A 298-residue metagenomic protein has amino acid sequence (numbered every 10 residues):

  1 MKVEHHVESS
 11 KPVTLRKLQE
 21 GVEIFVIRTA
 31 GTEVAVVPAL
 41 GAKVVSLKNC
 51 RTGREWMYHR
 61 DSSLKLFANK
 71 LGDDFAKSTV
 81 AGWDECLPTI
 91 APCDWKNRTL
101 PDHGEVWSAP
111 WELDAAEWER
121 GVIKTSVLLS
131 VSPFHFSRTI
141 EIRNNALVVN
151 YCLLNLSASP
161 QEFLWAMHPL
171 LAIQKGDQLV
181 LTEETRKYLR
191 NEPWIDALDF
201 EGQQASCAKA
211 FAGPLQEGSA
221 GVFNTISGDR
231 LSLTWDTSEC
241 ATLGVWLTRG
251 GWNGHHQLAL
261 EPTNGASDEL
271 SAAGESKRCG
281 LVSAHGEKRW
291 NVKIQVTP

Functional and structural regions predicted by a protein language model:
M1-V148, S159-L164, H168-P298: Surface-exposed acidic/polar loop and edge beta-strand patches at domain peripheries
V148-L154: Short beta-strand elements of extracellular/lumenal beta-sandwich folds
